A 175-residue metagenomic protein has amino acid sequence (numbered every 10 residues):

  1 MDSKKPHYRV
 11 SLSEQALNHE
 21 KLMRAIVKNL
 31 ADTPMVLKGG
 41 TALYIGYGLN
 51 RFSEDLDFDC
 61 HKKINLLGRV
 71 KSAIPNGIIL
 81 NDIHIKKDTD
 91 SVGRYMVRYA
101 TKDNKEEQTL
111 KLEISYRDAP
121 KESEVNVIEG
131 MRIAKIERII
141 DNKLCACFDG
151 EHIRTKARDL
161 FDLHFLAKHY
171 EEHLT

Functional and structural regions predicted by a protein language model:
D2-P6, E14, E20-V27, Q108-T175: Catalytic cores of NTP-dependent nucleotidyl/adenyl transfer enzymes across multiple folds
D2-V10, R51-E54: A short, surface-exposed helix-loop junction/capping segment
V10-Q15, C60-G93: Metal-dependent nucleotidyltransferase catalytic core
A25-T33, S72-G77: Generic non-transmembrane alpha-helical segments
K28-L56, C60: Active-site nucleotide-donor binding segment shared across nucleotidyl transfer reactions
K38, D59, R98, E113-S115 (+1 more regions): Residues in well-ordered beta-strands of folded domains
T41, I64, D118-P120: Short, flexible active-site-adjacent loop segments at beta-strand->alpha-helix junctions, enriched in small/polar
G77-Y116: Conserved catalytic core of two-metal-ion nucleotidyltransferases
